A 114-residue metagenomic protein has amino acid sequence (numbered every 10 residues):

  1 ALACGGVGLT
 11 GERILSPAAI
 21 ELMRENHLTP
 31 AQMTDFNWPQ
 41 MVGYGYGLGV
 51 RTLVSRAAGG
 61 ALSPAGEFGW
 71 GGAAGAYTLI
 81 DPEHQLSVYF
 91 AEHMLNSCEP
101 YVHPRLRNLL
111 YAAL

Functional and structural regions predicted by a protein language model:
A1-L114: Catalytic loop of the DD-peptidase/beta-lactamase superfamily, centered on the K-T-G motif and neighboring
